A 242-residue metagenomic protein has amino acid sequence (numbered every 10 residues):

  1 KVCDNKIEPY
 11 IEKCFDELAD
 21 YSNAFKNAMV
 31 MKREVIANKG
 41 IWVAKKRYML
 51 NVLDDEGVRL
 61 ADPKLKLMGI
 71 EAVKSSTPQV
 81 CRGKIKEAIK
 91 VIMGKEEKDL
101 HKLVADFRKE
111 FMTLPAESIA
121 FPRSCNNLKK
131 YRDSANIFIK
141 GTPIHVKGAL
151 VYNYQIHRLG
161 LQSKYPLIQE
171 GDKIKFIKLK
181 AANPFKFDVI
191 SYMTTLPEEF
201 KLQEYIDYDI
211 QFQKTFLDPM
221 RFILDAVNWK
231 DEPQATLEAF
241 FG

Functional and structural regions predicted by a protein language model:
K1-G242: DNA-dependent DNA polymerase catalytic subunits
